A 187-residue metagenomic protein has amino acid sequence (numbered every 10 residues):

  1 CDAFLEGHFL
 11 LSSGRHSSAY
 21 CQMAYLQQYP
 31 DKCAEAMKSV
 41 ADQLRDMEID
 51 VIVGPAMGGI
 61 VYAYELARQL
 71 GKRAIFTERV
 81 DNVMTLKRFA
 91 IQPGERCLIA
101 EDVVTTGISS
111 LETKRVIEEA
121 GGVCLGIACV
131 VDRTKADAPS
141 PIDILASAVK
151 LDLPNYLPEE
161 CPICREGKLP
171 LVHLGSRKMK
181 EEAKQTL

Functional and structural regions predicted by a protein language model:
C1-L187: PRPP-associated nucleotide enzymes
